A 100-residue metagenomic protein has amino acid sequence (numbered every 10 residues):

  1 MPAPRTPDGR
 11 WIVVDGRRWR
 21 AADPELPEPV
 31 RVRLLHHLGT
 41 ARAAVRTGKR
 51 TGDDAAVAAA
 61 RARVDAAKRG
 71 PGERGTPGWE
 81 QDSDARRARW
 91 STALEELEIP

Functional and structural regions predicted by a protein language model:
M1-P100: Extended, charge-rich alpha-helical interface modules
